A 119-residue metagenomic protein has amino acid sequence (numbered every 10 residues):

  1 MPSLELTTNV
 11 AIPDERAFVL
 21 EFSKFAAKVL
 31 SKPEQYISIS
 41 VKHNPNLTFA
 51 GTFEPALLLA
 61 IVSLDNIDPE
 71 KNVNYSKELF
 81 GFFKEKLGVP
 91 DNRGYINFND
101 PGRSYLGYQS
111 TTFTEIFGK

Functional and structural regions predicted by a protein language model:
M1-K119: Interaction-mediating elements
